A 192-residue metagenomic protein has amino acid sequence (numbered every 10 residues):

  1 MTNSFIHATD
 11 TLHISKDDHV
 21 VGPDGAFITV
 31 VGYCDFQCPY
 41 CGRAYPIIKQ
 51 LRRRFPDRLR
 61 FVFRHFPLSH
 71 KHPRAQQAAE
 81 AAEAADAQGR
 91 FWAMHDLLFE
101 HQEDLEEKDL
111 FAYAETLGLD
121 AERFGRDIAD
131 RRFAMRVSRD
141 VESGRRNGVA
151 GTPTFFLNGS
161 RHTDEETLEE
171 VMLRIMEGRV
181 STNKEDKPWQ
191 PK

Functional and structural regions predicted by a protein language model:
M1-T9: N-proximal helix/coil linker or "cap" segments that precede and/or mark the start of modular domains
S4, V31-C34, Y40, Y45-Q50 (+1 more regions): C-terminal cap of thioredoxin/glutaredoxin-like
A8-H13, E170: Short N-terminal leader segment in a subset of presequences, especially plant chloroplast and some mitochondrial
T11-I28: A short beta-strand-turn-helix
L12, K71-H72, A79, A134 (+2 more regions): Generic hydrophobic-segment detector
A26, A93, T163: Short, electropositive, low-hydrophobicity segments enriched in small/polar residues
A26, D57, G151: Short coil/turn segments at beta-strand junctions that form active-site/ligand-binding loops
T29-G32, F36-D120, G125, T182-K192: Structural alpha/beta surface segment adjacent to cysteine/selenocysteine redox centers across thiol/disulfide enzymes
